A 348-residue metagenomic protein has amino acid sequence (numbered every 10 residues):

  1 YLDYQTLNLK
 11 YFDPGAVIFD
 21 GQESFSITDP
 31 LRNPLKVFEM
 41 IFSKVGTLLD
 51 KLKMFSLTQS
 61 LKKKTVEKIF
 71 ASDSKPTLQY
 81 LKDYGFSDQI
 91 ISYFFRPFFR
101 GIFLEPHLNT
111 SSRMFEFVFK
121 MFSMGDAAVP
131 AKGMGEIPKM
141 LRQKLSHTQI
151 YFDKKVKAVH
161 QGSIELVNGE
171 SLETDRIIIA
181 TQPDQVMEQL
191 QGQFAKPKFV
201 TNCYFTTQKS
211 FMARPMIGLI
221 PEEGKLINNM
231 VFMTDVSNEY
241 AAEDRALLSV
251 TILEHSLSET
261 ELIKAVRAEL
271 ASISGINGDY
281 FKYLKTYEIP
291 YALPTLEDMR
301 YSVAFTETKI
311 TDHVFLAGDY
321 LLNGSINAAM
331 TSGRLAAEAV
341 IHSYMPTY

Functional and structural regions predicted by a protein language model:
Y1-D20, S87-Y93, K196-K198, M212 (+1 more regions): A short alpha-helix-loop-beta-strand transition element characteristic of N-terminal alpha/beta dinucleotide-binding
Y1-F70, T77: Dinucleotide-binding Rossmann-like beta1-alpha1 core, especially the glycine-rich loop that anchors the ADP
S56-K154, A158, G162: Active-site/ligand-binding neighborhood in enzyme catalytic cores
H147, T174-D175, T311: Active-site acidic short loop of glycosyltransferases
I150-F152, I179, L316: A structural signal for the hydrophobic beta-strands that form the central parallel beta-sheet of Rossmann-like
K157-A265, S272-I273: Mid-domain catalytic core of redox enzymes that form a hydrophobic substrate pocket/lid adjacent to a catalytic redox
E239-Y348: Conserved flavin/dinucleotide-binding core of flavoenzymes
